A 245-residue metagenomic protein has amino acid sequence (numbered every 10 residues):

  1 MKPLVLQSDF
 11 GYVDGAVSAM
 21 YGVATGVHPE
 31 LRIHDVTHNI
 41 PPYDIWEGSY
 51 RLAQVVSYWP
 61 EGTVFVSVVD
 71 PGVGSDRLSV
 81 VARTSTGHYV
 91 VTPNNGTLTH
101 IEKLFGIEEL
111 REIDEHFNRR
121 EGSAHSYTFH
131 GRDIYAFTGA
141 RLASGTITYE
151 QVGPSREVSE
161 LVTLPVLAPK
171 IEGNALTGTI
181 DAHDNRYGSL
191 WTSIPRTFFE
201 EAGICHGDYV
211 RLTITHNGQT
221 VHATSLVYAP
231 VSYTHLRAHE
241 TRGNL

Functional and structural regions predicted by a protein language model:
K2-N39: N-terminal glycine-rich anion-binding loop in soluble enzyme alpha/beta folds
P3, G15, V27-R32, W46-E47 (+2 more regions): Active-site histidine-anchored catalytic micro-motif
V36-G62: N-terminal small/polar loop signature for handling phosphorylated ligands or for N-terminal nucleophile
A124-S193: Anionic-ligand-binding alpha/beta catalytic cores of soluble enzymes and soluble regulatory domains that recognize
R196-E200: Short amphipathic, basic-aromatic surface patches that mediate peripheral association with negatively charged
G207-H216: Short conserved beta-strand and strand-loop elements enriched in small hydrophobics with frequent Asp/Gly
A229-V231: Beta-strand/loop-dominated core regions that host nucleotide or nucleotide-derived cofactor-binding catalytic loops
T234-T241: Conserved small/polar residues in nucleotide/adenosyl-binding loops
